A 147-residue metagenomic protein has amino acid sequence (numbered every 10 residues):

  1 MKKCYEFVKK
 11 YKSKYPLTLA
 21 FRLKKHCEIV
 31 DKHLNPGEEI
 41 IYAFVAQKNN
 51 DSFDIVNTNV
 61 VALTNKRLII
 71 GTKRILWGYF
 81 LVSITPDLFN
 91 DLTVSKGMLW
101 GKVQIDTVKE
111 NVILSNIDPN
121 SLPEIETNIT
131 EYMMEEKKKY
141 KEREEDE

Functional and structural regions predicted by a protein language model:
M1-L34, F53-D54, W77-E147: Acidic, Ser/Thr- and proline-rich intrinsically disordered linker/docking segments of eukaryotic scaffolds
E38-F53: The phosphoinositide-binding surface of pleckstrin homology
I41-A43, A62-L63, I69, Q104: Soluble periplasmic/extracytoplasmic beta-strand elements of cell-envelope proteins
N49-G78: Conserved beta-hairpin
